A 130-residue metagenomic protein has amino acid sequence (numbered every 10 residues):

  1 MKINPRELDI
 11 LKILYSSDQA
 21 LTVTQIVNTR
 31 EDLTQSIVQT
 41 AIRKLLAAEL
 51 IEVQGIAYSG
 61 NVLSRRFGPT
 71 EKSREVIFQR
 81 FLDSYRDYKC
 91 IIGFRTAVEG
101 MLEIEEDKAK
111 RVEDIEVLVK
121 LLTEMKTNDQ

Functional and structural regions predicted by a protein language model:
M1-I13, D87, I91, L121-D129: Short alpha-helical segments that sit at the start of domains
I3-R6, T22, I56-F78: Short, cationic-aromatic polyanion-contact patches
I10, T40-A48: Basic amphipathic alpha-helical segments that dock to polyanions
L14-Q19: Short helix-capping/hinge SLiMs at alpha-helix to coil transitions
A20-T29: Short acidic, hydrophobic short linear motifs in intrinsically disordered regions
L33-T34, V38: Short coil turns linking two alpha-helices in DNA-binding domains
L46-Y58: A short, conserved structural fragment
E75-K126: Amphipathic alpha-helical dimerization/coiled-coil segments that flank or bridge DNA-binding/regulatory modules
